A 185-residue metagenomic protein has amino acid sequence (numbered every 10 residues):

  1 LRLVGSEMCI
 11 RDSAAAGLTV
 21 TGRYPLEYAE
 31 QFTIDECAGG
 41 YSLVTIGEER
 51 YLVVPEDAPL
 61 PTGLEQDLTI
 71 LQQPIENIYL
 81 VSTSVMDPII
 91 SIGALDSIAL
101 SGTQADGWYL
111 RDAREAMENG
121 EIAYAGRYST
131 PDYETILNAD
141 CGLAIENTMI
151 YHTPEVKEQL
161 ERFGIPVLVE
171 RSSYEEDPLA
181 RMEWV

Functional and structural regions predicted by a protein language model:
L3-C9: Short, small-residue-biased leader/transition segments that mark boundaries at the very start of proteins
V4, A94, F163-G164: Short, structured coil segments at secondary-structure junctions
R11-L26: Short Lys/Arg-enriched alpha/beta "domain-start" segment
Y28-I34: Short edge beta-strands and adjacent beta->alpha junctions
I34-D35, G39-Y41: N-terminal positively charged helical leader segments and presequences
S42, I46, Y51-L137, L143-I150: A short, structured surface patch at a secondary-structure boundary
E121, E134, N138-I145, M149-V185: Extracytoplasmic substrate-binding proteins
